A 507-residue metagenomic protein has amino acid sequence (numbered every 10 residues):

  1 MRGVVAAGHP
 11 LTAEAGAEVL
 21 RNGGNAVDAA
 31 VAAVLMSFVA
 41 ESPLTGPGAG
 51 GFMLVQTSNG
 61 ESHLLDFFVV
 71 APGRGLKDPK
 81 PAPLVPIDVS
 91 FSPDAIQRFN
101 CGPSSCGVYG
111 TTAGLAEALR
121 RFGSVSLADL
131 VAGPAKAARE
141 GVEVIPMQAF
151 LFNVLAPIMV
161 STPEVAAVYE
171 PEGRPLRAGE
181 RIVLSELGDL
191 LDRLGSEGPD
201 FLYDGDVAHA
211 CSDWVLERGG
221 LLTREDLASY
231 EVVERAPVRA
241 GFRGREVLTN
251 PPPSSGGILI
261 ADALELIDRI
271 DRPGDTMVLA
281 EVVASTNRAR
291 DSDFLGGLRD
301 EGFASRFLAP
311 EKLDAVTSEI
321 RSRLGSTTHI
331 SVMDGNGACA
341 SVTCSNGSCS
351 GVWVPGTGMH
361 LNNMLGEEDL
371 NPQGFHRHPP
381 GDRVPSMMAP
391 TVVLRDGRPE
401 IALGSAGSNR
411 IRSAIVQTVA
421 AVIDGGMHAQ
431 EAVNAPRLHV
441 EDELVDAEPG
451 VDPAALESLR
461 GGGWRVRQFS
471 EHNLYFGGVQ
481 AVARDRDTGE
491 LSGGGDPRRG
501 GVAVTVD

Functional and structural regions predicted by a protein language model:
M1-E14, E18, A26-G198, L202-D204 (+4 more regions): Noncatalytic scaffold domains of N-terminal-nucleophile
V39-P43, G50-D66, A71, L221-T223 (+2 more regions): Active-site rim segments in enzyme catalytic domains, especially the processed small/beta chain of N-terminal
T45-T57, T328-M333, S341, P390-V392 (+2 more regions): Short beta-strand scaffold segments in enzyme catalytic cores
P93, D192, V238-F303: Internal alpha/beta scaffold segment
E234, L324-T327, S386-M388: Short, small/polar residue-rich loop motifs at catalytic or cofactor-binding pockets
R269-S345, T357: Internal maturation/activation junctions in enzymes
A280, A284, G297, L370-L438: Conserved catalytic alpha/beta cores of large enzymes that bind or transform nucleotide phosphates and polynucleotides
S292, G296, A304, D382 (+2 more regions): Extended C-terminal subregions enriched in glycine
